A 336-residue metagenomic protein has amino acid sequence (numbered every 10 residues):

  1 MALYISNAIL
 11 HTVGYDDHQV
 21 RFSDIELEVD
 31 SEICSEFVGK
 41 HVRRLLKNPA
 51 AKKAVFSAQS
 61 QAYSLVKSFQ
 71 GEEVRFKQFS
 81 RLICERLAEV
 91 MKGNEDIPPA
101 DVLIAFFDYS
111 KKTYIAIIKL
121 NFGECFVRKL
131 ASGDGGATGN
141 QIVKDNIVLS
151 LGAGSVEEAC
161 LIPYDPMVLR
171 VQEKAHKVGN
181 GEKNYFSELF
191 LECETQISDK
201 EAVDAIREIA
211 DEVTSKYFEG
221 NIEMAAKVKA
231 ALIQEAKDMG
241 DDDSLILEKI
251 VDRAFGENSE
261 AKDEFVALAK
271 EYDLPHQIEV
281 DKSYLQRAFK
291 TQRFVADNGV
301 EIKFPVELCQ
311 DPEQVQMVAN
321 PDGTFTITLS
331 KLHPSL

Functional and structural regions predicted by a protein language model:
A2-Q286: Long, hydrophobic alpha/beta structural blocks
E248-L336: C-terminal structured domains
